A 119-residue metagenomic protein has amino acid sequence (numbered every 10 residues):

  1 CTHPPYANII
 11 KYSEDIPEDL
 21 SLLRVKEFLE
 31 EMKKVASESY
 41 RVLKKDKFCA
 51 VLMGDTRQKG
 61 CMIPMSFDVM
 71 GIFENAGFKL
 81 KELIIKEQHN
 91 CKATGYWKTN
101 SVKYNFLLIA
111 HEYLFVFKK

Functional and structural regions predicted by a protein language model:
C1-K119: Class I S-adenosyl-L-methionine-dependent methyltransferase catalytic core
